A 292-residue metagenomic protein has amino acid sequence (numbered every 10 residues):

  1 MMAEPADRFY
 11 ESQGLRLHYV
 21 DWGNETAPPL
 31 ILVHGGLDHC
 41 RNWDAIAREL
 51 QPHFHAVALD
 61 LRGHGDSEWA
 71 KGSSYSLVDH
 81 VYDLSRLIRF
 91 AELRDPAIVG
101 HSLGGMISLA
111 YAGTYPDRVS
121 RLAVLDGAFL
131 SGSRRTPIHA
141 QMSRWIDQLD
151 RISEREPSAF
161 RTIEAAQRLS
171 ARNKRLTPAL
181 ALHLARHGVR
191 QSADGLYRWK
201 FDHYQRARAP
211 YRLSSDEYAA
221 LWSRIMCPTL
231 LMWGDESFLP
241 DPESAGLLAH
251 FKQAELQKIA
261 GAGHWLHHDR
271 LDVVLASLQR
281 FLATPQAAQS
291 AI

Functional and structural regions predicted by a protein language model:
M1-L30, Q51-F54, L93-R94, F129 (+1 more regions): Alpha/beta-hydrolase fold catalytic core
V20-W69, L247: Conserved HGGG/HGGXW glycine-rich cap/lid loop of the alpha/beta-hydrolase fold
D79-P96: Conserved acidic catalytic loop of the alpha/beta-hydrolase fold
R94-P137: Conserved hydrolase catalytic core segment
L125-S158: A catalytic-pocket lid/entrance helix-loop region that shapes and gates access to the active site across common
E154-D216: Conserved alpha/beta-hydrolase catalytic His-Asp/Glu region
R224-A262: Conserved loop-alpha-helix segment in the C-terminal half of the alpha/beta-hydrolase fold that carries the catalytic
A262-L271, L275: Catalytic histidine-centered segment of alpha/beta-hydrolase-like enzymes
